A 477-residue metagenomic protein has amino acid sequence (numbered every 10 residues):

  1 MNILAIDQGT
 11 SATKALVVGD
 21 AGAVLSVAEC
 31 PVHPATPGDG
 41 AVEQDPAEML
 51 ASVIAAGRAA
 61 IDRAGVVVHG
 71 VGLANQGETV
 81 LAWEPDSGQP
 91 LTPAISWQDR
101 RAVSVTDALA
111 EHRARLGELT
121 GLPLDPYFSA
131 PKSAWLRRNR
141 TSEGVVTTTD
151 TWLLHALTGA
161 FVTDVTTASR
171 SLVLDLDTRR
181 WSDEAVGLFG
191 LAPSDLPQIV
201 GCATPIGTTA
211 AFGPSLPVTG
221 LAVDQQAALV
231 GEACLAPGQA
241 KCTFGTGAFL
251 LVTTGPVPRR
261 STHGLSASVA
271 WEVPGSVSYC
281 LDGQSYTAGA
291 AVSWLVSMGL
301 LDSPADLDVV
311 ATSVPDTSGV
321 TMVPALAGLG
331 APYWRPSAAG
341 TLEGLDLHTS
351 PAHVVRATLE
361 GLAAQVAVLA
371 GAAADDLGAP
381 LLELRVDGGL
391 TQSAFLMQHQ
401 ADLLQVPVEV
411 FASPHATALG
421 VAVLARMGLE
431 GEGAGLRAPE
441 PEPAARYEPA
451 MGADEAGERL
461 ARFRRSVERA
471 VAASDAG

Functional and structural regions predicted by a protein language model:
M1-T92, E118, S142, P214-G220 (+2 more regions): N-terminal glycine/serine-rich phosphate-binding loop of ATP-dependent small-molecule kinases, especially carbohydrate
L4-I6, V103, L109-T163, L172-D183 (+3 more regions): Active-site core segments that coordinate phosphate-bearing ligands/cofactors across diverse enzyme families
C30, A35, I95-A102, A168-S169 (+2 more regions): Short, acidic/turn-prone active-site loops that include or flank metal/cofactor- and phosphate-binding residues
C30-V32, G201, W271, P449: Active-site donor-binding loop signature of nucleotide-sugar glycosyltransferases
D45, D99, D224: Short, conserved phosphate/pyrophosphate- and ester-handling motifs at nucleotide-, phospho-/glycolipid
I61-W97, P123-Y127, L154-D175, V200-G201 (+1 more regions): Short beta-strand-loop/turn "lid" adjacent to the catalytic site in phosphate-handling enzymes
V186-T204: A conserved helix-loop-beta module that forms one wall/lid of the active-site cleft in ATP-utilizing catalytic domains
